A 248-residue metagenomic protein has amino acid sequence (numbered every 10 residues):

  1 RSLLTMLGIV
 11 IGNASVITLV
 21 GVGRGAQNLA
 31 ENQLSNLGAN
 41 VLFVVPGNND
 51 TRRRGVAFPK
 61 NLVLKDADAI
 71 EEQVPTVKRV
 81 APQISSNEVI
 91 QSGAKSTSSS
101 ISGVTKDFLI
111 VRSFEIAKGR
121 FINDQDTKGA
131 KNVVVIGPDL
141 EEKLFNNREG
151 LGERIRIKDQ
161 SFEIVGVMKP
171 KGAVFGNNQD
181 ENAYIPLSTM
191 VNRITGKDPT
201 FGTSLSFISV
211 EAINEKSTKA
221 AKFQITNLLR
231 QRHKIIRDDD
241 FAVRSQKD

Functional and structural regions predicted by a protein language model:
R1-G25: Short, strongly hydrophobic transmembrane alpha-helices
V10, V16, F207-E211, A242: Short aromatic/hydrophobic contact patches that present stacked aromatics for nucleic-acid/ligand binding
V22-S100, D107-I110, E142-K143, K216 (+2 more regions): Hydrophobic, regular-secondary-structure patches
F43, K78-A81, G166, S209 (+1 more regions): Residues embedded in well-ordered beta-strands within globular domains across many folds
P75, S99, F162-G166, F241: Small-residue-enriched segments and motifs
V89, G152-R156, A242: Residue-level detector of beta-strand face positions
K106-I122, K131-I235: Mid-to-C-terminal secondary-structure elements that act as membrane-proximal/extracytoplasmic interface segments
L229-D248: Membrane-helix entry/capping segments
